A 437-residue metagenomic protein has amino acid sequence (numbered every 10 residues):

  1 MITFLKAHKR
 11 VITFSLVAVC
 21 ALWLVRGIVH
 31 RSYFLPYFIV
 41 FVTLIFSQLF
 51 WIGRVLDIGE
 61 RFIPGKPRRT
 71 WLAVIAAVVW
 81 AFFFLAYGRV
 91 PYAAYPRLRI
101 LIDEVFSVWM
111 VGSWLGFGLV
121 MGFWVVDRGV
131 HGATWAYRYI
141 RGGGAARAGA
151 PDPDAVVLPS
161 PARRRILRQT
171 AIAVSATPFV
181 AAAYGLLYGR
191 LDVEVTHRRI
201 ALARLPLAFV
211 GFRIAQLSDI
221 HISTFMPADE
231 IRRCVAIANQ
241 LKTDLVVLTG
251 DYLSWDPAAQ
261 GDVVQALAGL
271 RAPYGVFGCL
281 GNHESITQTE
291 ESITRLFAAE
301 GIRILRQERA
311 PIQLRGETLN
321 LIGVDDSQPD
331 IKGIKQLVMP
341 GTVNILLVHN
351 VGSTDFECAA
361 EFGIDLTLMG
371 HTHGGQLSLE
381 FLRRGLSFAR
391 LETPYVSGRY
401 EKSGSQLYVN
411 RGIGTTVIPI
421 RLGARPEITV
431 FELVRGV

Functional and structural regions predicted by a protein language model:
M1-R190: Non-catalytic terminal accessory segments
D192-V437: Soluble catalytic domains of enzymes that build or remodel membrane lipids, polysaccharides, and related
